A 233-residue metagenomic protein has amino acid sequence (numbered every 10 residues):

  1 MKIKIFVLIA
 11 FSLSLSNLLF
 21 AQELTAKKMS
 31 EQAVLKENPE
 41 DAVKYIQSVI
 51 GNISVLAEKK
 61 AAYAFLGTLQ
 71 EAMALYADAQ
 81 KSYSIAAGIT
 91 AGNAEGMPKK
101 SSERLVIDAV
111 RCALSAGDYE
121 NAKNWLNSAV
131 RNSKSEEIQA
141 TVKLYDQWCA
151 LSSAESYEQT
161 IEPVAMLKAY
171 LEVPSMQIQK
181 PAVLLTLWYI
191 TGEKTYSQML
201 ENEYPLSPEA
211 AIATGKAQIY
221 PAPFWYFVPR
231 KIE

Functional and structural regions predicted by a protein language model:
L19-A61, E209, A213, W225-E233: N-terminal leader/linker segments that initiate helical-solenoid repeat arrays
A26-M29, Y63, V106, K143 (+2 more regions): TPR repeat positional signature
M29-Q32, L66, A109, D146 (+2 more regions): Structural register within alpha-helical repeat arrays
A33-K36, Q70, A113, A150 (+2 more regions): Residue at a conserved register position within TPR or TPR-like alpha-solenoid repeats
S48-K59, G88-K99, R131-Q139, L171-Q177: Flexible helix-coil transition and linker loops at the boundaries of alpha-helical arrays
T186-E233: Terminal, low-structured helical/coil segments at or just beyond the last alpha-helical repeat
